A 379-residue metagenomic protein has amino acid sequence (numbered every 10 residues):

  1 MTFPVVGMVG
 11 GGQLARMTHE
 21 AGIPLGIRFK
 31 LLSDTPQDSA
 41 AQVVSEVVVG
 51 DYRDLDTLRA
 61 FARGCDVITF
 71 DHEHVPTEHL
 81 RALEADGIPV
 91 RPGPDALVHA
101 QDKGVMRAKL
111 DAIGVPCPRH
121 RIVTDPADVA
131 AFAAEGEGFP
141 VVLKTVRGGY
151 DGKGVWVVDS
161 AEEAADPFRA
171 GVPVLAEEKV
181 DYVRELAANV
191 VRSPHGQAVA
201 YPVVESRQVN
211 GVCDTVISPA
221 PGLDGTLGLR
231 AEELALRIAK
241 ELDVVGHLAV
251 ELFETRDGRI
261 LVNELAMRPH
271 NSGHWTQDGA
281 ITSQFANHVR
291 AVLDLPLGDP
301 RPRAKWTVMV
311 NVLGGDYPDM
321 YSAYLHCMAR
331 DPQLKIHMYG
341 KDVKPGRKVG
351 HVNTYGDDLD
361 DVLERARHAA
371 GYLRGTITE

Functional and structural regions predicted by a protein language model:
M1-V105, A127: ATP-binding N-terminal substructure of ATP-dependent carboxylate-amine bond-forming enzymes
P4, P118, K153, R184-L186 (+6 more regions): Change "...and in nucleic-acid phosphodiester-cleaving endonucleases..." to "...and in nucleic-acid processing enzymes
P92-V155, A161: A conserved helix-loop-beta module that forms one wall/lid of the active-site cleft in ATP-utilizing catalytic domains
R119, P140-L143, P173-E177, L248-A249 (+2 more regions): A short linear hydrophobic-aromatic micro-motif
G154-D257: Internal nucleotide-binding/catalytic subdomain
L229-V250, R256, A266-D316: Active-site "cap" helix and flanking loop/linker of ATP-utilizing ligase/carboxylase catalytic domains
R290-E379: Peripheral (often C-terminal) accessory segments that flank ATP-dependent C-N-forming ligase machineries
